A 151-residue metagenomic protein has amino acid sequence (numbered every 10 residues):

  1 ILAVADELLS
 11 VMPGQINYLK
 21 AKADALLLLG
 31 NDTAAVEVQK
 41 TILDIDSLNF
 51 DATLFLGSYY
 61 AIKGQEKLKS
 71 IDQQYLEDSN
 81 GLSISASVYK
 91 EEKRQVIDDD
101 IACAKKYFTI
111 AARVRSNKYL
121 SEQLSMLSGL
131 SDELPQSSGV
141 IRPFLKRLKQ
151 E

Functional and structural regions predicted by a protein language model:
E7-L8, T41-I42, A111: Canonical positions in the second alpha-helix
Q15, N49, S116-Y119: Residue-level recognition of tetratricopeptide repeat
Y18, A52, L120-E122: TPR alpha-solenoid repeat register
K22, L56, K63, Q123-L127: Structural register within alpha-helical repeat arrays
L29, K63, D98, S131-L134: Structural motif corresponding to the intra-repeat A-B loop/turn of tetratricopeptide repeats
I62-Y107: Short coil/linker segments at helix-helix boundaries
